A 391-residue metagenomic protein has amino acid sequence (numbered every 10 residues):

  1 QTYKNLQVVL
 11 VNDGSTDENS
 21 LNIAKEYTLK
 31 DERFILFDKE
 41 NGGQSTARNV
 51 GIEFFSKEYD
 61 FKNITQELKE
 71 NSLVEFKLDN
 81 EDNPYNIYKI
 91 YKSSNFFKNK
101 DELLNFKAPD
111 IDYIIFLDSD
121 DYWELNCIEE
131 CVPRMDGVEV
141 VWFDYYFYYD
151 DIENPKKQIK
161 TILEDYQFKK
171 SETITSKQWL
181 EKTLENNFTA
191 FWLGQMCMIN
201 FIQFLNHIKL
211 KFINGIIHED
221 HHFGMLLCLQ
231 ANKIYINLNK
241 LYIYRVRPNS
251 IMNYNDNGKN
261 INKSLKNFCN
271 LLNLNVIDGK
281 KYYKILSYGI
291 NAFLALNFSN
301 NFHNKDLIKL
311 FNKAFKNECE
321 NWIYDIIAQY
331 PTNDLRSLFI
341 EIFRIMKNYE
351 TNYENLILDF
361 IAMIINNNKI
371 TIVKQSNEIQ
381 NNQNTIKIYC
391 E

Functional and structural regions predicted by a protein language model:
Q1-F268: Nucleotide-sugar donor-binding/catalytic module of glycosyltransferases that assemble extracellular/cell-envelope
N49, N273, I290, K316-W322: Amphipathic alpha-helical repeat scaffolds of TPR domains
V132, I202, G289-A292, L296 (+1 more regions): Hydrophobic core segments within long, regular secondary-structure runs in both alpha- and beta-rich folds
G137-V138, K305-E391: Membrane-interface aromatic/basic loop that binds lipid-linked glycans or pyrophosphate carriers, typified by
F212-I213, F302-D306: Inter-helical turn/loop segments and adjacent helix faces that build the functional surface of alpha-helical bundle
A231, A295, S299-F302, Y330 (+1 more regions): Generic structural signal for hydrophobic core residues of well-folded globular domains
Y242-R247, N253-N304: Catalytic core of nucleotide-sugar-dependent glycosyltransferases
